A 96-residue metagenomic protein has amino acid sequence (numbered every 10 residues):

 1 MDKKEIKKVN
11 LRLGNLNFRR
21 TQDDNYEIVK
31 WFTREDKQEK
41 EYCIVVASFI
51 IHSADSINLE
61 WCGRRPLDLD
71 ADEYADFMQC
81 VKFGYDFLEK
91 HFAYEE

Functional and structural regions predicted by a protein language model:
M1-D36, K40: Negatively charged, low-complexity tracts enriched in Asp/Glu with abundant Ser/Thr
K3-I6, N25, E41-C43, S48 (+3 more regions): Low-complexity, intrinsically disordered short peptide segments enriched in small/polar/basic residues
K7-L11, F49, R65-L69: Generic detection of short hydrophobic beta-strand segments and adjacent strand-loop junctions
R19, E27, T33, C43 (+4 more regions): Compositionally biased, intrinsically disordered low-complexity regions enriched in proline and serine
I28-C62: A short, structured beta-strand/loop element
S53-E96: Mixed-charge, Lys/Arg-enriched low-complexity segments
